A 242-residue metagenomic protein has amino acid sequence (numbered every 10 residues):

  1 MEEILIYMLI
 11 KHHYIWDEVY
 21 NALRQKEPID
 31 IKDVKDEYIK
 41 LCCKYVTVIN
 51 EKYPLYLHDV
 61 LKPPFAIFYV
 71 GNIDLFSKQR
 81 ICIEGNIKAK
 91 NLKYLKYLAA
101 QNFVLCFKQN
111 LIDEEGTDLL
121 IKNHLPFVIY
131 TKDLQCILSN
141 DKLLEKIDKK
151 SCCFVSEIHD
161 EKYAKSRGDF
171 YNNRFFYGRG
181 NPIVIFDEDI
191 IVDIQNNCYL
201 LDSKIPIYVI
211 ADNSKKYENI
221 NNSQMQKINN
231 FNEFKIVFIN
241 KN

Functional and structural regions predicted by a protein language model:
M1-N50: Short, small/acidic-rich helices and loops at N termini and domain boundaries of DNA replication/processing enzymes
I49-N242: Glycine-biased, small-residue-rich flexible motifs in mid-sequence functional cores and linkers
